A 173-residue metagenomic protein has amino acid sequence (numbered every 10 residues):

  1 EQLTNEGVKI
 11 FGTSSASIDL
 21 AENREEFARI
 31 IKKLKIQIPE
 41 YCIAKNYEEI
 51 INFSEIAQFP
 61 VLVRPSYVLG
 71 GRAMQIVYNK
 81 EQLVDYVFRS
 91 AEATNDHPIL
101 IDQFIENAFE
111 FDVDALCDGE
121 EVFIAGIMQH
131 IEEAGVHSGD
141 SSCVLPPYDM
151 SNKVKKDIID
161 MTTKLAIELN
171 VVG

Functional and structural regions predicted by a protein language model:
E1-T4: N-terminal glycine-rich "phosphate-gripper" loop used for MgATP/nucleotide binding and carboxylate activation
V8, G12-M74: A conserved helix-loop-beta module that forms one wall/lid of the active-site cleft in ATP-utilizing catalytic domains
I56-G173: Internal nucleotide-binding/catalytic subdomain
